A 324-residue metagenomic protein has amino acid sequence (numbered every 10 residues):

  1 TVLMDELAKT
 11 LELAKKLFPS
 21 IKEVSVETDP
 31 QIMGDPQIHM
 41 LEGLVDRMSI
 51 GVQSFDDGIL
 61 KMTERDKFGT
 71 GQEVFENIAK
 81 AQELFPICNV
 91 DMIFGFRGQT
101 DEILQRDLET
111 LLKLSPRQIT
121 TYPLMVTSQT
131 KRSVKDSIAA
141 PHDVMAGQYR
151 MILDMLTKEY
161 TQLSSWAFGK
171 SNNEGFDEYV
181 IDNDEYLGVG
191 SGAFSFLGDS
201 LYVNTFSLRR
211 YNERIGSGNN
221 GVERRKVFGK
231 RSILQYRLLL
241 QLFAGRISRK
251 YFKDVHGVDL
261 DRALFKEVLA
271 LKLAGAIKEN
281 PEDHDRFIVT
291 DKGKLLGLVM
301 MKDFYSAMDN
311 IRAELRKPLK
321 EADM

Functional and structural regions predicted by a protein language model:
T1-V258, L319, D323: C-terminal scaffold of the Radical SAM
N89, P281-H284: Short Gly/Ser/Thr- and Asp/Glu-enriched loop/turn motifs at secondary-structure junctions
R249-Y251, R262-L264, N280: Extended hydrophobic-aromatic, low-complexity segments
V258-L273: Short amphipathic alpha-helical interaction segments
K272-E282: A short, conserved structural fragment
H284-T290: Minor-groove-contacting beta-hairpin "wing" of winged helix-turn-helix DNA-binding domains
K292-M324: Short, amphipathic alpha-helical interaction segments positioned at domain boundaries
